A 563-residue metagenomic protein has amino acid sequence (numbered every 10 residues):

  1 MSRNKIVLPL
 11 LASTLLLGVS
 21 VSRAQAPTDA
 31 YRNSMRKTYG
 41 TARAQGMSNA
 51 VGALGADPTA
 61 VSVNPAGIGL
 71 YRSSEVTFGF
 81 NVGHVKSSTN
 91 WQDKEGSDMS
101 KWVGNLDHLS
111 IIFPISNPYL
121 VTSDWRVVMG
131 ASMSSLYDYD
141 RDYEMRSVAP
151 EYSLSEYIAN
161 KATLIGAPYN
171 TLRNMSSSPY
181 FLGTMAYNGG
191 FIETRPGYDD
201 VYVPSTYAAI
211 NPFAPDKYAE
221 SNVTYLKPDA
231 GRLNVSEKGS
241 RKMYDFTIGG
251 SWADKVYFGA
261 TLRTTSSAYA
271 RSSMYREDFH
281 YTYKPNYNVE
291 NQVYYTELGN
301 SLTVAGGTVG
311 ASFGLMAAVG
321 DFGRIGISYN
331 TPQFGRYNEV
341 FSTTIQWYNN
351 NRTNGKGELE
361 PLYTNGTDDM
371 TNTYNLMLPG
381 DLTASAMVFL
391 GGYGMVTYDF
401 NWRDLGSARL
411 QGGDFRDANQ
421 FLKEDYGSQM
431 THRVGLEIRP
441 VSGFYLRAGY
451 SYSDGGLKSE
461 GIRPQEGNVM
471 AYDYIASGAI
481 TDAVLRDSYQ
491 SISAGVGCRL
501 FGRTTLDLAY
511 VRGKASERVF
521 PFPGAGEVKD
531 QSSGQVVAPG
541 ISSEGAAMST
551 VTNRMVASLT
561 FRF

Functional and structural regions predicted by a protein language model:
M1-T28: Bacterial Sec-dependent N-terminal signal peptides
S2-R3, V7-P9, P58, N372 (+1 more regions): Residue-level detector of alpha-helical transmembrane segments in integral membrane proteins
L16-L17, G69, V76, V519: Hydrophobic alpha-helical membrane context
Q25-Y39, A44, P114-F563: Outer-membrane beta-barrel porins/channels
A42, L54-V63, G69-P150, K242: Outer-membrane beta-barrel translocator/receptor signature
